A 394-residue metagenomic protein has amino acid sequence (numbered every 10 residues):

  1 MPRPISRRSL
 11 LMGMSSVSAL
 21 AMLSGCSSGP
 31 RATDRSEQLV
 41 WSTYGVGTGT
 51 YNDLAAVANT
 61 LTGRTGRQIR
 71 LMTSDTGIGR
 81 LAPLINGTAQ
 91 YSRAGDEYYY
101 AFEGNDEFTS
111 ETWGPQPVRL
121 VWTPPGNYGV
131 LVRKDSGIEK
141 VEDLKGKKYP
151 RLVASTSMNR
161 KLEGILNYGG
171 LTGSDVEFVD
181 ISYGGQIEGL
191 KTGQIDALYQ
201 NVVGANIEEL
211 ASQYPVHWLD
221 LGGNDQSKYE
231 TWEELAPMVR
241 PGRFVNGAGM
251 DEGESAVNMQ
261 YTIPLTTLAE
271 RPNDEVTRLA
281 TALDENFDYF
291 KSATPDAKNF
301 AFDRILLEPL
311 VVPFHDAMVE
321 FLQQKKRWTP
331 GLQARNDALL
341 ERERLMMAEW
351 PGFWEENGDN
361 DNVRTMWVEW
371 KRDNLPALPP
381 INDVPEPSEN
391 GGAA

Functional and structural regions predicted by a protein language model:
P2, S9-S28: N-terminal export signals
G25-Q38, G223-N224: C-terminal segment of N-terminal export signals and the immediately downstream linker at the start of the mature
A32-Y168, V179, W218: Short, glycine-/small- and polar/acidic-enriched structural segments that line small-molecule recognition paths
G49-A56, T60, G79, P83 (+9 more regions): Extracytoplasmic/secreted proteins, especially bacterial periplasmic and envelope-associated proteins
N59-G66, A89, N167, L171 (+4 more regions): Sec-exported extracytoplasmic/periplasmic mature domains
D96-Y98, N105-T109, S136, S174 (+1 more regions): Pocket-lining segment of extracytoplasmic ligand-binding domains
K148-G164, M238-L306, L310: Ligand-binding clefts/hinges and TM-proximal coupling segments of bilobed small-molecule sensing domains
V202-W218, D274, D284-A394: An extracytoplasmic/periplasmic, membrane-proximal ligand-sensing/linker region
